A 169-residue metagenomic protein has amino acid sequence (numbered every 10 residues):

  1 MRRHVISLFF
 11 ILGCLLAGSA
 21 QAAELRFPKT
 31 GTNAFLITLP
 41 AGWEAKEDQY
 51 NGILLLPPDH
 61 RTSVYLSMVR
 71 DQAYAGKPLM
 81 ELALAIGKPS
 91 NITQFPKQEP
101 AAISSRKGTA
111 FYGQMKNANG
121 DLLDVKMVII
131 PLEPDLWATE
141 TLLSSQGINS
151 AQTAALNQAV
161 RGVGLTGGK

Functional and structural regions predicted by a protein language model:
M1-H4: Positively charged n-region of N-terminal signal peptides that target proteins for export
S7-A17: Bacterial N-terminal signal peptides
A22-K29: Cleaved targeting-peptide boundary
N33-E81, N117-G120: Secretory pathway targeting signatures of secreted, lumenal, and periplasmic proteins
G42, P58-H60, R106, I130-W137: Short, solvent-exposed coil/turn segments at beta-strand boundaries
W43, W137-K169: Surface-exposed amphipathic alpha-helical segments
E47, I86-Q94, V160-G167: Sec/Tat-exported extracytoplasmic proteins
A85-E133: Signature of long, low-cysteine stretches enriched in small and polar/charged residues
